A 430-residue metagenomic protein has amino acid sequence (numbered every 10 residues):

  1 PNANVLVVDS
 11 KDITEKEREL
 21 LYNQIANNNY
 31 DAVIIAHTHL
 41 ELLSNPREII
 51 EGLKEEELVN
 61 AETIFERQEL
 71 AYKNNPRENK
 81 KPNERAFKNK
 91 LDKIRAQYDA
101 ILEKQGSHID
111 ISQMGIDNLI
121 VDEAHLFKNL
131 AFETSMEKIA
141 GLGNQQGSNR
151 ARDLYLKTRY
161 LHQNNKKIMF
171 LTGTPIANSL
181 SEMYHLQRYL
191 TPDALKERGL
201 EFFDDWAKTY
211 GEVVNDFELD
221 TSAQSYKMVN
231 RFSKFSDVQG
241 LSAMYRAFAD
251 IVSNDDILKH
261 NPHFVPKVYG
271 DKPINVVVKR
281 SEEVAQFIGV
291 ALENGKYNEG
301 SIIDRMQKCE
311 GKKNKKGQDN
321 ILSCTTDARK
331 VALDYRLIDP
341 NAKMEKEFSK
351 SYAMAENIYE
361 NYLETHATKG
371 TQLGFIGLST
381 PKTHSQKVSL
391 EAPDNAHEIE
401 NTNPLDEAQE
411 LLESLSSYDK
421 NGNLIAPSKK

Functional and structural regions predicted by a protein language model:
N2-I13, L195-G199, S417-N423, P427-K430: Conserved RecA-like helicase motor-core motifs
V8-R18, A36-L42, G377-S379: Conserved helicase motor
R18-I64, P82, A86-N89, K93-N118 (+4 more regions): Inter-lobe coupling linker of SF2 helicases/translocases
V59, E66-K81: Basic, amphipathic N-terminal segments
D122-E123: Walker B catalytic acidic pair
E133-S148: A mobile, often basic/glycine-rich helix-loop segment that functions as the active-site lid/recognition loop
N314-Q318, T368-Q386: Conserved strand-helix element at the start of the C-terminal RecA-like helicase core
S379-K430: Conserved helicase motor "Helicase C" RecA-like lobe of SF1/SF2 P-loop NTPases
